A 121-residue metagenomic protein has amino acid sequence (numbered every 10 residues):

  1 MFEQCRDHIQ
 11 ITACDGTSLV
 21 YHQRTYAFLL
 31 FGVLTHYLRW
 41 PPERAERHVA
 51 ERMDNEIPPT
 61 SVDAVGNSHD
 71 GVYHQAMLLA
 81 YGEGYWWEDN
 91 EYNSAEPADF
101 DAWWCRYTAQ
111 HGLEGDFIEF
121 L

Functional and structural regions predicted by a protein language model:
M1-L121: C-terminal alpha-helical interaction appendages
